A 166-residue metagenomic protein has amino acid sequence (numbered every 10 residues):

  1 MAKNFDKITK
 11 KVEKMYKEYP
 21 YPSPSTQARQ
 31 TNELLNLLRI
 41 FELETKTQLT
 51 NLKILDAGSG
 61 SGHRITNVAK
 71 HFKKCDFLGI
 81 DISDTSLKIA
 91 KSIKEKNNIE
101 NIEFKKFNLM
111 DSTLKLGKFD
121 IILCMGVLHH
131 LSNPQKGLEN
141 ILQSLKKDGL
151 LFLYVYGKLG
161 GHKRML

Functional and structural regions predicted by a protein language model:
M1-R29: N-terminal, positively charged/glycine-rich alpha-helical extensions of SAM-dependent methyltransferases
E18, A28-N51, N67: Conserved alpha-helix/loop element of class I SAM-dependent methyltransferases that forms part of the SAM/SAH-binding
L55, H63-D111: Class I SAM-dependent methyltransferase SAM/SAH-binding core
G60: Conserved glycine-rich SAM-binding loop
T113-I121: A short acidic, Gly/Pro-enriched loop at the edge of an enzyme's catalytic core that lines a small-molecule cofactor
I121-N133: A short SAM/SAH-binding and catalytic strip from SAM-dependent methyltransferases
Q135-K147: A short glycine-rich, Lys/Arg-flanked "PGG" loop and its adjoining helix->strand segment in the class I
F152-L166: Conserved class I S-adenosyl-L-methionine
